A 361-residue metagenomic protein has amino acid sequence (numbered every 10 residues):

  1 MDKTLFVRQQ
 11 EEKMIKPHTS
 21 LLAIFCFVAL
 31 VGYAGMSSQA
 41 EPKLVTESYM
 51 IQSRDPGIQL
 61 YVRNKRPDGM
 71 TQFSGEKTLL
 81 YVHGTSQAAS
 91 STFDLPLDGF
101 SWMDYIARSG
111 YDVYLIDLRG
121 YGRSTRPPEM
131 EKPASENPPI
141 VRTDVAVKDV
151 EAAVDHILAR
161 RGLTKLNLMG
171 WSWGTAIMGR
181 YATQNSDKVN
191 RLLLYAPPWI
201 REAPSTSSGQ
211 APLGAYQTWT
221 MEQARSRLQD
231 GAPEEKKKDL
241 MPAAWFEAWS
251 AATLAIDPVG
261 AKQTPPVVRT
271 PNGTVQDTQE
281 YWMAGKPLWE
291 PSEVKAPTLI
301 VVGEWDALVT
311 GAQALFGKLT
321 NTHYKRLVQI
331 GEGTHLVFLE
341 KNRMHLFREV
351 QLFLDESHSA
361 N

Functional and structural regions predicted by a protein language model:
E41-F73: N-terminal cap/lid segment of alpha/beta-hydrolase-fold proteins
T71-L115: Short, surface-exposed "cap/lid" segments of acyl-processing enzymes
A88-S91, I116-P138, L336: Glycine-rich "HGGG/HGxG" loop immediately N-terminal to the catalytic nucleophile of the alpha/beta-hydrolase
V145-K165: Conserved acidic catalytic loop of the alpha/beta-hydrolase fold
T164-M169, W173-I200: Conserved hydrolase catalytic core segment
A203-V301: Alpha/beta-hydrolase
A307-A312: Conserved alpha/beta-hydrolase "acid-adjacent" motif
G333-M344: Catalytic histidine-centered segment of alpha/beta-hydrolase-like enzymes
